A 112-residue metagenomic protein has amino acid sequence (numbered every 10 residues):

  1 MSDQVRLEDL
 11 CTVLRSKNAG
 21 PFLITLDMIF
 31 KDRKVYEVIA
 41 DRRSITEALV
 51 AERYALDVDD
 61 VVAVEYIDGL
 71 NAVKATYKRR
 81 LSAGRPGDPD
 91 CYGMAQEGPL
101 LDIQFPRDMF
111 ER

Functional and structural regions predicted by a protein language model:
S2-R112: Long, contiguous binding/interaction regions
